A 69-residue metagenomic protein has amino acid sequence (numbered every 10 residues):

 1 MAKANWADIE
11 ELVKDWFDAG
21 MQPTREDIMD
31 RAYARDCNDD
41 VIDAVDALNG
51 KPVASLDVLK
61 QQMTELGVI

Functional and structural regions predicted by a protein language model:
M1-I69: Basic helix-extension-helix modules of the SAP/HeH family
